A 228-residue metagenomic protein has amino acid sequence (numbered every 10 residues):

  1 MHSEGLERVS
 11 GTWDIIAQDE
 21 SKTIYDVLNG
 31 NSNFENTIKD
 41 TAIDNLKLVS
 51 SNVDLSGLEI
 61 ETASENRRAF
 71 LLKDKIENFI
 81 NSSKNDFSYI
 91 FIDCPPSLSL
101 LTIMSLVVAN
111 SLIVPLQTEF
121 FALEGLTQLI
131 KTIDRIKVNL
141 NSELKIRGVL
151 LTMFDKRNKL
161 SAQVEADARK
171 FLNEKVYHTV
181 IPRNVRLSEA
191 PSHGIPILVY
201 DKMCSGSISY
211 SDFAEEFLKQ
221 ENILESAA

Functional and structural regions predicted by a protein language model:
M1-A228: P-loop NTP-binding core
